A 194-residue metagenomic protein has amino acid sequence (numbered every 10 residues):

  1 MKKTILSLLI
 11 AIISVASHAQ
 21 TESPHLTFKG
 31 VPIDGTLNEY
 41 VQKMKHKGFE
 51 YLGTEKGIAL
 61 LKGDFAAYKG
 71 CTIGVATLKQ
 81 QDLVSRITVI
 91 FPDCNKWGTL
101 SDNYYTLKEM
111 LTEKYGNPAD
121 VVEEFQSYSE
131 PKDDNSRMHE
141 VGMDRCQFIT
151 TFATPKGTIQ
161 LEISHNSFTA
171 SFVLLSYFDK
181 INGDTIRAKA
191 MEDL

Functional and structural regions predicted by a protein language model:
T4-A19: Sec-dependent N-terminal signal peptides
Q20-I58, F91-L194: Non-cytosolic coordination micro-motifs
K62-L107: Mid-chain, structured segments of secreted extracytoplasmic proteins
